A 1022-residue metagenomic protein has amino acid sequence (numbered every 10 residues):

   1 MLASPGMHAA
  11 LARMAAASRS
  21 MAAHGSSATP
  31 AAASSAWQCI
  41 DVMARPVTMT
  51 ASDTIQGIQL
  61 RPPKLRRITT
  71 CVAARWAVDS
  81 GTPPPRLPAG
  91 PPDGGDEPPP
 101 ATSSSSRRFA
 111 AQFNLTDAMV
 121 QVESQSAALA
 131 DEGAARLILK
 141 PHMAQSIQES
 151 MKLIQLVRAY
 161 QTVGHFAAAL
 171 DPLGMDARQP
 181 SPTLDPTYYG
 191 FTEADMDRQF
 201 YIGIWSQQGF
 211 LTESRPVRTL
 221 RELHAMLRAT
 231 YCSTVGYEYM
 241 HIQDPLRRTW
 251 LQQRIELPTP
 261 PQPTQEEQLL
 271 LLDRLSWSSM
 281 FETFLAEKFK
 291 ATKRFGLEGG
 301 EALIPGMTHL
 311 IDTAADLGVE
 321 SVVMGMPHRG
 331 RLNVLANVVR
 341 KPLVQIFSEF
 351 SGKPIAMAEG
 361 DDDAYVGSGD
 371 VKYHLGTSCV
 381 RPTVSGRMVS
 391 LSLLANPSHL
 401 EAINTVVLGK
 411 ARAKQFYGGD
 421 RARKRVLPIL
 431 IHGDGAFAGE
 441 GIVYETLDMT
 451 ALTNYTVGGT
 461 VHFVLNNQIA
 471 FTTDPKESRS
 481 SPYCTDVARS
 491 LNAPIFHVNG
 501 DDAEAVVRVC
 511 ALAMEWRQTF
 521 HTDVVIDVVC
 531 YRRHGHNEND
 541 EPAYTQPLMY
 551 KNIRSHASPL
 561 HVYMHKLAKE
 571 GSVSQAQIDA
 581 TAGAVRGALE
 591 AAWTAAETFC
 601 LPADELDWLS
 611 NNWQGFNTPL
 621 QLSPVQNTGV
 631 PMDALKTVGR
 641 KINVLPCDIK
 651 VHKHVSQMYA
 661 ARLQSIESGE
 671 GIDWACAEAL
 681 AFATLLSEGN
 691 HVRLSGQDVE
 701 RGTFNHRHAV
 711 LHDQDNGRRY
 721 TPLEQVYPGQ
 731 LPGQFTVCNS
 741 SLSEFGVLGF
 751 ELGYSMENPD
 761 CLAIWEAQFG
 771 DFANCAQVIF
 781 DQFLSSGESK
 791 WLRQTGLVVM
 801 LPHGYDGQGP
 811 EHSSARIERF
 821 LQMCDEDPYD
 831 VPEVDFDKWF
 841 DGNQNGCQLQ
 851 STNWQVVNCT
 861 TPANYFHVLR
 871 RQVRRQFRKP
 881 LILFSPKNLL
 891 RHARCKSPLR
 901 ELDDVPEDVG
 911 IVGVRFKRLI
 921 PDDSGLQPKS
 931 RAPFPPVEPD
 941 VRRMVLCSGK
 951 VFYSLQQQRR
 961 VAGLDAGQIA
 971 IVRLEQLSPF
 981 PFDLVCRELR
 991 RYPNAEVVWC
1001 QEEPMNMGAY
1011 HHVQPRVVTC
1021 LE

Functional and structural regions predicted by a protein language model:
L2-M21, A32-T48, D53-I429, G435-S480 (+10 more regions): Conserved internal helical-beta-strand scaffold that buttresses enzyme catalytic cores
R423-V426, V937-R943: A short, charged/proline- and glycine-enriched loop that marks the coil->beta-strand transition at the N-terminal
F437, A503-A505, D771-A773, L977-S978 (+1 more regions): Acidic, metal-coordinating catalytic cores used for nucleic-acid/nucleotide bond scission and strand-transfer chemistry
D486-N492, D715-N716, N758, D904-V905 (+2 more regions): Short helix-loop-beta junction
P494, V498-H556, Y563-A576, G967-A970 (+1 more regions): Structured mid-domain segments that build the active-site/substrate or prosthetic-cofactor binding neighborhood
T703, A773, H892, S954 (+2 more regions): Short active-site-adjacent structural elements
G729-V737, F952, Q957-N994: Generic long, charged, amphipathic alpha-helical segments
V985-E1022: C-terminal structured "cap/appendage" subdomains that terminate the fold
